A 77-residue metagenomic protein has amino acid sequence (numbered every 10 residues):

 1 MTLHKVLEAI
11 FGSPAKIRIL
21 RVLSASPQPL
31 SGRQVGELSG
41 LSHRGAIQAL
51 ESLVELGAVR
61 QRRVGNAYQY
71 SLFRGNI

Functional and structural regions predicted by a protein language model:
K5-K16, P29-S31, Q61-I77: Short, cationic-aromatic polyanion-contact patches
I17-V22: Pre-recognition alpha-helix immediately N-terminal to the DNA-recognition helix within helix-turn-helix or winged-helix
P27, L50-E51: Short, hydrophobic-biased segments on the C-terminal half of alpha helices that form "recognition helices"
Q34-L38: A short acidic, leucine-rich amphipathic alpha-helix
R44: Key DNA-contact positions within bacterial/archaeal DNA-binding proteins
I47: Conserved catalytic core of two-component sensor histidine kinases
L56-G57: Glycine-centered, phosphate/nucleic-acid-interacting loop/turn motifs that mediate DNA/RNA or nucleotide
